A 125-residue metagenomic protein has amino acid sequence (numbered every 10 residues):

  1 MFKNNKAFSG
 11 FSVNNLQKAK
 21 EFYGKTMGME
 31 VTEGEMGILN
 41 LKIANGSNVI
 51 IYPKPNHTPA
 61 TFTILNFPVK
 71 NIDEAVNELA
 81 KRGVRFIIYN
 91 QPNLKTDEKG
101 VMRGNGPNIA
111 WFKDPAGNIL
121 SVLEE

Functional and structural regions predicted by a protein language model:
M1-F2, F67, V76-E125: Vicinal oxygen chelate
M1-K18, F62-L65, L123-E125: N-terminal beta-strand motif that seeds the catalytic metal site of vicinal oxygen chelate
N4, G10-N48: Core segments of cupin and vicinal oxygen chelate
F8-G10, N40, I50, I64-N66 (+1 more regions): Short aromatic/hydrophobic contact patches that present stacked aromatics for nucleic-acid/ligand binding
N15-L16, V69-D73: Helix N-cap motif at beta-to-alpha junctions
F22, I72-E78: Short amphipathic alpha-helices within nucleic acid-binding modules
S47-I50, T58-P59: Short, charged/polar, Gly/Pro-enriched secondary-structure boundary elements
H57-K70: Helix-adjacent hinge/juxtasegments
